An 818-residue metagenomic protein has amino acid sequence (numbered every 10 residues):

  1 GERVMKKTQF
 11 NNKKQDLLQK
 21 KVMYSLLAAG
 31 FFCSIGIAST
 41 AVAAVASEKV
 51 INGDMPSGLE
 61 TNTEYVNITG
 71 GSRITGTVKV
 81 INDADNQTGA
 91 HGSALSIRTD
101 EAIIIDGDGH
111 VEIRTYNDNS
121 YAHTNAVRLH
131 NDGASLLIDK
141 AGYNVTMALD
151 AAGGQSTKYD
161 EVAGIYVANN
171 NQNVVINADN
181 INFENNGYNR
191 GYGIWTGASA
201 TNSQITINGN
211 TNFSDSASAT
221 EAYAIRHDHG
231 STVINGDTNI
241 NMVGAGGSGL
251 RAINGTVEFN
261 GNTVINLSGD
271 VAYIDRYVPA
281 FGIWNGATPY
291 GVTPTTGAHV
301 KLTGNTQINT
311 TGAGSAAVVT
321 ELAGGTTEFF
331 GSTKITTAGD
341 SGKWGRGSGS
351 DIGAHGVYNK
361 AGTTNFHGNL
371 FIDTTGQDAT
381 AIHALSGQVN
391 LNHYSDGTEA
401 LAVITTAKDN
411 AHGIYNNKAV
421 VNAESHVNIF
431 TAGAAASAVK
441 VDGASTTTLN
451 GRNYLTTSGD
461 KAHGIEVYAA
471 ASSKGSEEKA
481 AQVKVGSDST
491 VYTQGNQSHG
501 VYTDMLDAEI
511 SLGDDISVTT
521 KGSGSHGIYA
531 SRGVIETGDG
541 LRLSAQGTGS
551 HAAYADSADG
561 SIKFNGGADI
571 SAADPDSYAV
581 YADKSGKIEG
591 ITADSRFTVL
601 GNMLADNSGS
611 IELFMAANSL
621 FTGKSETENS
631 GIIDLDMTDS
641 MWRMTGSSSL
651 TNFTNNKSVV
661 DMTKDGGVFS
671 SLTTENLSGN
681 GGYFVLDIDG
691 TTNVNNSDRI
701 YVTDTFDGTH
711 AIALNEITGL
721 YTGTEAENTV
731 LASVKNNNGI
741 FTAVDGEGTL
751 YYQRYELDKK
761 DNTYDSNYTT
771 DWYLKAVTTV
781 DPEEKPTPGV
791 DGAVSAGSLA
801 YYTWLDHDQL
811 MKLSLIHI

Functional and structural regions predicted by a protein language model:
G1-G30: Bacterial Sec-dependent N-terminal signal peptides
F32-A41: C-terminal segment of classical bacterial N-terminal signal peptides
S47-Y65, T69-H91, A102-H123, L136-E161 (+21 more regions): Beta-strand-rich solenoid/repeat architectures in extracellular/passenger domains of polysaccharide-targeting enzymes
V66, S199, R226-H227, A252 (+11 more regions): Short aromatic-glycine motifs in intrinsically disordered, low-complexity regions
G533, A558-D576, Y581-T709, N715 (+1 more regions): Extracellular beta-solenoid/beta-roll
D771-M811: Intrinsically disordered, low-complexity repeat and linker tracts
I816-I818: Conserved small/polar residues in nucleotide/adenosyl-binding loops
